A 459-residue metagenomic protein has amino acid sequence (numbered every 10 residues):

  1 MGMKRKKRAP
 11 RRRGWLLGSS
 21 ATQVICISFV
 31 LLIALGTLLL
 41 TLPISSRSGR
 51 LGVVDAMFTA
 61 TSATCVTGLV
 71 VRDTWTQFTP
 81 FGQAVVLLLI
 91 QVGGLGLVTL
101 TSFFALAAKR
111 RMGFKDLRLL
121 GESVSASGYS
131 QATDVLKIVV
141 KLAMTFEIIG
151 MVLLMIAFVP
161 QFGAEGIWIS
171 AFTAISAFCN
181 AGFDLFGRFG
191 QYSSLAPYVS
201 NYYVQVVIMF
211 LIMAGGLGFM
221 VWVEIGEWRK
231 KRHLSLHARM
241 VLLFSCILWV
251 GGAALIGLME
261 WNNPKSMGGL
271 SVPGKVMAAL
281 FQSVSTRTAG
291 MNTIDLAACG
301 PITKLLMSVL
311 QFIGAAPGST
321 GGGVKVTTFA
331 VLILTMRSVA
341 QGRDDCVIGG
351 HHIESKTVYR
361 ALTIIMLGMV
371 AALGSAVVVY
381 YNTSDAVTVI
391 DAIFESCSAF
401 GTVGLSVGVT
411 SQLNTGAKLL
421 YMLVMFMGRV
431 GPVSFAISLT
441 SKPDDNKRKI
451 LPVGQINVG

Functional and structural regions predicted by a protein language model:
M1-G459: Membrane-proximal intracellular helices of multi-pass ion channels
